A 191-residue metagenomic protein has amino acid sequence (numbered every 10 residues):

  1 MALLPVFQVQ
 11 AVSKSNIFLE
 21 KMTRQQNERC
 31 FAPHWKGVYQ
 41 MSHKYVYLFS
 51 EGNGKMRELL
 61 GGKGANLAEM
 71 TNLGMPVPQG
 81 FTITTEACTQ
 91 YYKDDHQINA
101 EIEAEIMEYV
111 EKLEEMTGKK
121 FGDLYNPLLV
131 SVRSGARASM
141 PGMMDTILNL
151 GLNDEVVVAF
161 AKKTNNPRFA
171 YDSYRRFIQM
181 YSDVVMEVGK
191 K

Functional and structural regions predicted by a protein language model:
A2-V9: Extreme N-terminal basic, low-complexity initiation segments that serve as generic localization/processing leaders
Q8, L19-E20, A32, S50 (+1 more regions): Compositionally biased, low-structure terminal segments
F18-Q40: Short, Lys/Arg-enriched N-terminal segments with co-localized hydrophobic residues within the first ~10-30 amino acids
K36-K191: N-terminal beta-alpha lobe that positions the nucleotide/phosphoryl donor in ATP/NTP-coupled carboxylate activation
